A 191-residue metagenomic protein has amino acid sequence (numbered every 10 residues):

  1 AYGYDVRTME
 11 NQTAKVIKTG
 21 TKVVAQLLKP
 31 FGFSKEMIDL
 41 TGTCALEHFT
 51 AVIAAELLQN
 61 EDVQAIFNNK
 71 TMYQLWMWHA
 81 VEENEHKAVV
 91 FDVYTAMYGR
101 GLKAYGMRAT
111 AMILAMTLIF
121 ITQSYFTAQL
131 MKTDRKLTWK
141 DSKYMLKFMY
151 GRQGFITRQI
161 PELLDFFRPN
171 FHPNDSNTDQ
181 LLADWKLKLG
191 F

Functional and structural regions predicted by a protein language model:
A1-F191: Non-heme di-metal
